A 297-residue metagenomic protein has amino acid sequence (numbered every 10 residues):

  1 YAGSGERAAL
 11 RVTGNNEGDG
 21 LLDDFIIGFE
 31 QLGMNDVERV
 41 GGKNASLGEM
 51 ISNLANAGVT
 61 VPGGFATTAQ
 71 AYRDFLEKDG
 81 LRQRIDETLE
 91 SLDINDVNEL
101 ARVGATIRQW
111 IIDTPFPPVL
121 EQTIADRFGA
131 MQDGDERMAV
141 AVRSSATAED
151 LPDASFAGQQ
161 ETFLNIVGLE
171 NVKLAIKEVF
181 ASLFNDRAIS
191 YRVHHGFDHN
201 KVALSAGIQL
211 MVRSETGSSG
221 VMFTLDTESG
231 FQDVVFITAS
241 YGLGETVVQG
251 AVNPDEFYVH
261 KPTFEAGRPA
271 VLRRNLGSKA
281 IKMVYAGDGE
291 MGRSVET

Functional and structural regions predicted by a protein language model:
Y1-G207, T216, T297: N-terminal beta-alpha lobe that positions the nucleotide/phosphoryl donor in ATP/NTP-coupled carboxylate activation
G14, V234-T297: Conserved catalytic alpha/beta cores of large enzymes that bind or transform nucleotide phosphates and polynucleotides
A45-S46, S52, T68, T162 (+4 more regions): Short, electropositive, low-hydrophobicity segments enriched in small/polar residues
S144-A146, L210-V212, T227, Y241: Short, flexible loop/turn elements at secondary-structure junctions
D153-A154, S219-G220, T246-Q249: Short conserved micro-motifs at the rims of enzyme active sites and ligand-binding pockets
F163-V167, M222-L225, V259-H260: Short beta-strand-to-turn element immediately C-terminal to the catalytic PLP-Schiff-base lysine in fold type I
G217, T224-T227, T238-E245: Glycine-rich phosphate/pyrophosphate-binding beta-alpha loops
